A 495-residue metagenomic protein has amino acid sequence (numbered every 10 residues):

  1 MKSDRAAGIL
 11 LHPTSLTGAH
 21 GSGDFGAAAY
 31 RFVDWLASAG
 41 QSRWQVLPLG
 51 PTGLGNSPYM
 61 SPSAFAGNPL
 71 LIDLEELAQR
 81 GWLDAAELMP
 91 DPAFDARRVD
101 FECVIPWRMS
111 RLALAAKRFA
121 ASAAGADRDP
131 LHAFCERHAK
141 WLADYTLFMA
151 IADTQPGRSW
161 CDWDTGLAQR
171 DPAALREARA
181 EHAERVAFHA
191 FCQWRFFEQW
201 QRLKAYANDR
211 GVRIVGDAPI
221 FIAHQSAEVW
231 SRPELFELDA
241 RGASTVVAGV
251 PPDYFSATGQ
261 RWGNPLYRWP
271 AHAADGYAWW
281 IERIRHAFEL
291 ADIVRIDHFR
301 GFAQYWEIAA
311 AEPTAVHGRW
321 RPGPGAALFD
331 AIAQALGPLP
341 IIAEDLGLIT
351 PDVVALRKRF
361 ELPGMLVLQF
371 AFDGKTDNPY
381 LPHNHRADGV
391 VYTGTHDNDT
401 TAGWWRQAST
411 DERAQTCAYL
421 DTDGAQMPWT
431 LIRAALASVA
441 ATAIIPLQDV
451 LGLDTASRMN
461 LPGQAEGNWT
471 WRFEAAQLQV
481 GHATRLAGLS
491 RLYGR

Functional and structural regions predicted by a protein language model:
M1-D4, L10-H12, G55-F197, I222-I444 (+2 more regions): Alpha-amylase-like alpha-glycosidases and glucanotransferases acting on alpha-linked glucans and related
M1-G40: Mature N-terminal, pre-catalytic/accessory segment of carbohydrate-active enzymes
A27-T52, L290-A291, A435-A437: Catalytic domains of carbohydrate-active enzymes, especially glycoside hydrolases
A37, W200-N208, A333, R357-K358: Surface-exposed amphipathic alpha-helices with a cationic face
L47, R213-V215, P219, I293 (+1 more regions): Outer-envelope exported proteins of Gram-negative bacteria
H189-F221: Conserved, well-ordered alpha-helix/loop/beta-strand core segments that scaffold catalytic motifs
W471, A475-R495: Terminal-tail/helix-coil boundary detector
